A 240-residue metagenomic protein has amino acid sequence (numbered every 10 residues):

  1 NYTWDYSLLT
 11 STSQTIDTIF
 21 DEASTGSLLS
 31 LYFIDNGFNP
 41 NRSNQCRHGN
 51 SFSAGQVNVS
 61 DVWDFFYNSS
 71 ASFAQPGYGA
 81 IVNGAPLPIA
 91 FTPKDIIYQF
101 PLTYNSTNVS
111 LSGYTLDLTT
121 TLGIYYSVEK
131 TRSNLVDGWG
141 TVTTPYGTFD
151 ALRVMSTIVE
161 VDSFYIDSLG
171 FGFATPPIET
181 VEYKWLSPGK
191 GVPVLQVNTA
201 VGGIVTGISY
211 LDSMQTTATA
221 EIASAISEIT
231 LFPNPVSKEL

Functional and structural regions predicted by a protein language model:
N1-Q14, S110-A218: Acidic, serine/threonine-rich low-complexity disordered tracts
N1-S70: Solvent-exposed N-terminal domain segments of exported/luminal and surface proteins
R42-V59, G123-Y126, G172-P177, A218-S224: Short, solvent-exposed secondary-structure boundary motifs
H48-T131, L135-V136: Extracellular-facing segments of soluble proteins and assemblies that are Gly/Ser/Thr-biased and enriched in aromatics
P145, F232-P233: Single, functionally critical "micro-switch" positions that shape active/binding sites and transmembrane helices
L211-F232: Residue-level detector of functionally pivotal "anchor" positions at catalytic/ligand-binding pockets or at interdomain
P235-L240: Short coil/turn motif common to extracellular beta-sandwich-like domains
